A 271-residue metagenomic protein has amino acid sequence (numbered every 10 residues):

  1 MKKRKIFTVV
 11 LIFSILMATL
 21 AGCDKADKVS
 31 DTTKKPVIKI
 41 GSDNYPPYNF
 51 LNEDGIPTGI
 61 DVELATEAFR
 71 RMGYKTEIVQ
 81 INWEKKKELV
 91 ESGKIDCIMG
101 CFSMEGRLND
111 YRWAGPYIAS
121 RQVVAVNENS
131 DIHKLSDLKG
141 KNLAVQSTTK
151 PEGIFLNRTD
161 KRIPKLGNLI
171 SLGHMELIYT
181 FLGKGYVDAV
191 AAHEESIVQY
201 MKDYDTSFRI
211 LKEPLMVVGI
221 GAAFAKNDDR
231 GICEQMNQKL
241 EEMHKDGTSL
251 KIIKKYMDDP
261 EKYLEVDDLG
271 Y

Functional and structural regions predicted by a protein language model:
V10-T19: Bacterial N-terminal signal peptides
L20-S30: Bacterial lipoprotein signal-peptidase II cleavage site
D24, V62-R71, I132, S136-N142 (+2 more regions): Extended ligand-binding regions for polar small-molecule ligands
K28-C101, S171, Q235: Extracytoplasmic small-molecule ligand-binding "clamshell" domains of the periplasmic binding protein/Venus flytrap
S42-N44, A119-V126, K202-Q238, D259-Y271: Periplasmic-binding protein-like
A65-Y74, P151-G173, M201-D205: Ligand-binding cleft/hinge of the Venus flytrap
T66, K75-D137, R209, P214: Acidic, polar ligand-binding/catalytic clefts
K85-E88, C101-D110, I154-N157, F181-V217: A ligand-binding cleft/hinge motif common to bilobed small-molecule-binding domains
